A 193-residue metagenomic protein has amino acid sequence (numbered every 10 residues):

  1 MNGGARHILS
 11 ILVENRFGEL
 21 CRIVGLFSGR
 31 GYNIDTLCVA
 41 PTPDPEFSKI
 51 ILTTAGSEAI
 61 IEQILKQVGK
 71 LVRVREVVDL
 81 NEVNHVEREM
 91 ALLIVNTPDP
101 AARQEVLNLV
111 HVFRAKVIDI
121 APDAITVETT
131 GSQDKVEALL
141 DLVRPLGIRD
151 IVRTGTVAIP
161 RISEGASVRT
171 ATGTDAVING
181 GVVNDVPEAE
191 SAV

Functional and structural regions predicted by a protein language model:
M1-S48, T53-V193: Long, contiguous binding/interaction regions
